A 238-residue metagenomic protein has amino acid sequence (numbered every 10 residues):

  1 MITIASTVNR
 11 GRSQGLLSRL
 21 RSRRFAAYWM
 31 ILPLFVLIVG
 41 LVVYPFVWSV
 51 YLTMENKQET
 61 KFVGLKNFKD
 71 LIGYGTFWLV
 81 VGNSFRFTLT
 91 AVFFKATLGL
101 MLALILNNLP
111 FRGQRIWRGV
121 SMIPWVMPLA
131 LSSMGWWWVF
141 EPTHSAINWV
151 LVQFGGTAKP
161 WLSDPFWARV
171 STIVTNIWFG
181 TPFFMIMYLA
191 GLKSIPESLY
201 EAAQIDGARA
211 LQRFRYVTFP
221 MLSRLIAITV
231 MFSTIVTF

Functional and structural regions predicted by a protein language model:
M1-S22: Short, Lys/Arg-rich, polar N-terminal cytosolic tail immediately upstream of the first transmembrane signal-anchor
R23-F238: A structural signal for multi-pass alpha-helical bundles of membrane permease subunits that mediate small-molecule
